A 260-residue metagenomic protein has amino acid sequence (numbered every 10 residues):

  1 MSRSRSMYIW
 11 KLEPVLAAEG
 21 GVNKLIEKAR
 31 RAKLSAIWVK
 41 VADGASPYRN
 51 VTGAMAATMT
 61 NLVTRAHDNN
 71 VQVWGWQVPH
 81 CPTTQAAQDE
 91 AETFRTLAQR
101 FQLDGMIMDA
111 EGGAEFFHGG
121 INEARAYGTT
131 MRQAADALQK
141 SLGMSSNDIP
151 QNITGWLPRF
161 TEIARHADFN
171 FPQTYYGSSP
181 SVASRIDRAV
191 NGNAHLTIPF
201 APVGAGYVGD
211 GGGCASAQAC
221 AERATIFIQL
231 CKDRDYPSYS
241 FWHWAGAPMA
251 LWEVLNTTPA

Functional and structural regions predicted by a protein language model:
M1-A29, L34-S35, K40, Q77-P79 (+3 more regions): Boundary/entry segment of secreted carbohydrate-active catalytic domains
M1-E19, T58-T64, Q72-F101, G105 (+1 more regions): Active-site-adjacent "subsite" loops/lids of carbohydrate-active enzymes
S2-Y8, S35-W38, N70-W74, L103-I107 (+4 more regions): Structural preference for beta-strand elements that scaffold enzyme active sites
M7-E13, H67, V71-A86, A124-P158 (+1 more regions): Aromatic-lined carbohydrate-recognition surfaces of secreted/lumenal glycan-active proteins
E13-R31, T84-R100, Q151-I163, V182-R185 (+1 more regions): Short, acidic/polar
S35-P47, T93-A124, Y236-H243: Active-site groove signature of glycoside hydrolases
A56, R132, D136, K140-L142 (+2 more regions): Glycoside hydrolase catalytic-domain groove-lining segments
T174-S181, A189, I198-A260: Substrate-binding cleft of secreted/luminal carbohydrate-active enzymes
